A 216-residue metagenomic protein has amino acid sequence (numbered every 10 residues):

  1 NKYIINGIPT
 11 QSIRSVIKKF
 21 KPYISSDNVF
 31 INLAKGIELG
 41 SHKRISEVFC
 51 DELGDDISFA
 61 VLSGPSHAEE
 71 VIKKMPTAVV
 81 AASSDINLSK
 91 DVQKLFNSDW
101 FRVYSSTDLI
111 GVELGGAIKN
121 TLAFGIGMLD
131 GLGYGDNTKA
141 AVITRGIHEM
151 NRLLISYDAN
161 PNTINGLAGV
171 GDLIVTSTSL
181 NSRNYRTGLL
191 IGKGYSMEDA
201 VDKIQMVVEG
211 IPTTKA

Functional and structural regions predicted by a protein language model:
K2-P76, V92: Rossmann-like NAD(P)(H) cofactor-binding subdomain of soluble oxidoreductases
I5-I8, S41, S84, G135 (+3 more regions): Catalytic cores of large soluble enzymes that bind and process phosphate-bearing ligands
S12, Y23, V48-S58, P76-T163: Internal alpha-helical scaffold of NAD(P)-dependent oxidoreductase catalytic cores
N28-F30, S106, S196-D199: Glycine/charged-rich beta-loop-alpha catalytic/anionic-binding loops adjacent to active sites
L33, Y134-N137, V201: Short coil/turn segments at secondary-structure junctions
K35-I37, S63-H67, D85, T107-V112 (+4 more regions): Glycine-rich beta-alpha junction loops
S41-H42, S89, T121, N184: Alpha-helix N-cap/helix-start motif
I126-D130, I155-N165, G169-A216: NAD(P)-dependent Rossmann-like dehydrogenase/reductase catalytic/cofactor-binding core
